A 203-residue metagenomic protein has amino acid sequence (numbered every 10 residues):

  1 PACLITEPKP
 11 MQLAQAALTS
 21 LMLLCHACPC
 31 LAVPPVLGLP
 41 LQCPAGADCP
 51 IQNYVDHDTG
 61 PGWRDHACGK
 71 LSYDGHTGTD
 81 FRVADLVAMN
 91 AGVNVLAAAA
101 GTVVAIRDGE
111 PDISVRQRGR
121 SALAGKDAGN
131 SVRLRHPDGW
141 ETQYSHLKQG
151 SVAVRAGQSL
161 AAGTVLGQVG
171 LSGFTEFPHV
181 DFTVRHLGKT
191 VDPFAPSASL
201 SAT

Functional and structural regions predicted by a protein language model:
P1-P10: Short, Lys/Arg-enriched N-terminal segments with co-localized hydrophobic residues within the first ~10-30 amino acids
K9-L18: Bacterial N-terminal signal peptides that target proteins for export
A17-P29: Bacterial N-terminal signal peptides
C30-N130, A162, L171, F194-T203: Surface-exposed, glycine-biased beta-strand/turn segments
D80, L96-A97, A105, R133-R135 (+4 more regions): Structural recognition of the beta-strand scaffold that forms the well-ordered cores of secreted hydrolase catalytic
M89-G92, L96-A97, H136-G163: Short histidine-centered loop motifs in beta-beta connectors
S151-S199: Contiguous mid-protein beta-loop-alpha structural module that forms a pocket-lining wall or clamp of enzyme active
